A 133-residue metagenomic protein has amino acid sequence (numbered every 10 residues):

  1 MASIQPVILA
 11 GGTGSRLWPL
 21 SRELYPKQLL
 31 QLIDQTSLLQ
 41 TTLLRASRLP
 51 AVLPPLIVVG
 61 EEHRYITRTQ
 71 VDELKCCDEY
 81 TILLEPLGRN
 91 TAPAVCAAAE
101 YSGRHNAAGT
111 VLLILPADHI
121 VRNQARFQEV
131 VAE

Functional and structural regions predicted by a protein language model:
M1-I8, S15-P26, Q31-P116, R122-Q128 (+1 more regions): Conserved N-terminal catalytic core of the sugar/cofactor nucleotidyltransferase
